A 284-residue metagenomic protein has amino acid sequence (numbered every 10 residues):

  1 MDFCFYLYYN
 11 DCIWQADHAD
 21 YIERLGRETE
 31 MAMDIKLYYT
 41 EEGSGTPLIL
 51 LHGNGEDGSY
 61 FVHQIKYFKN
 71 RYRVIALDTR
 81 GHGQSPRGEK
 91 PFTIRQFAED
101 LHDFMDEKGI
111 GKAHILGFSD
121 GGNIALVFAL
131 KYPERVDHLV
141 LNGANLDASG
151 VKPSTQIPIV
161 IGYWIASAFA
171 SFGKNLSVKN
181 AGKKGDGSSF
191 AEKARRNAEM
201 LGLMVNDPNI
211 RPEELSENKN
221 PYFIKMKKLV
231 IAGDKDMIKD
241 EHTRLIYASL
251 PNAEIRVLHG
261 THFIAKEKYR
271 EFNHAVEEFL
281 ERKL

Functional and structural regions predicted by a protein language model:
M1-L48, N70-Y72, I110-G111, E277 (+1 more regions): Alpha/beta-hydrolase fold catalytic core
Y38-P86: Conserved HGGG/HGGXW glycine-rich cap/lid loop of the alpha/beta-hydrolase fold
V62, K66, I75-L116: Active-site loop/oxyanion-hole signature of alpha/beta-hydrolase fold enzymes
G117, G121, A125: Gly/Ala-rich beta-loop-alpha elbow adjacent to hydrolase catalytic centers
L126-K131, D137-S167: Flexible "cap/lid" loop of the alpha/beta hydrolase fold
G150-K152, S167-F223: Conserved alpha/beta-hydrolase catalytic His-Asp/Glu region
N206-A248: Conserved serine/cysteine hydrolase catalytic core
G260-N273: Catalytic histidine-centered segment of alpha/beta-hydrolase-like enzymes
